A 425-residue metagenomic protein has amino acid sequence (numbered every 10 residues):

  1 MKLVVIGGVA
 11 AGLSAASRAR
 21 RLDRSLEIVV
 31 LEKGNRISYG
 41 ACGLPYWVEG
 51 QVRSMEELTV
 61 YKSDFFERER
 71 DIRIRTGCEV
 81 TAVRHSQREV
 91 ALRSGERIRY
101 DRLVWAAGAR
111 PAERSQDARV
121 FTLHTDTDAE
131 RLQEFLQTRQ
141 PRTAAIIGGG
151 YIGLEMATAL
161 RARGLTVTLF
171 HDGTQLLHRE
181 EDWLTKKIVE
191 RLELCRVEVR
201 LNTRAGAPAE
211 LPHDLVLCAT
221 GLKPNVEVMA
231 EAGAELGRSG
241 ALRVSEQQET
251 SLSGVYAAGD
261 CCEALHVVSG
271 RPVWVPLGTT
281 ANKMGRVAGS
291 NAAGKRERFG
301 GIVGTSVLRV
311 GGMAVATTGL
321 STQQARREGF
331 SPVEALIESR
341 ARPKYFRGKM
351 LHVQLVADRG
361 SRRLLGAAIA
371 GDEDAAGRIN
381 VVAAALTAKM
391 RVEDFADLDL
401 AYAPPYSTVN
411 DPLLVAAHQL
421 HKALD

Functional and structural regions predicted by a protein language model:
M1-I72, A112, A157-E180: Beta1-alpha1 glycine-rich phosphate/pyrophosphate-binding loop at the start of Rossmann-like nucleotide-binding domains
M1-V9, P141-G150: Beta1/beta-strand and adjacent pyrophosphate-binding region of the FAD-binding site in flavoprotein oxidoreductases
I6, I98-G108, D214-G221, G285 (+1 more regions): Short hydrophobic core segments
I6-A10, S14, R20-S25, K33 (+2 more regions): Flexible, glycine-rich terminal cap/loop adjacent to redox cofactors in electron-transfer oxidoreductases
S25-E27, E69, I74-L92, I98 (+1 more regions): A Rossmann-like FAD-binding core segment of flavoenzymes
L58-T59, T143-A145, Y151-G206, L277-T280 (+2 more regions): Rossmann-like dinucleotide-binding cores of NAD(P)H-dependent redox enzymes
A118-Q140, P208-V287, V381, A385: FAD-site-proximal beta/loop scaffold in flavoenzymes
V244, A258-S321, Y406-L424: A conserved FAD-binding loop/helix module that cradles the flavin
